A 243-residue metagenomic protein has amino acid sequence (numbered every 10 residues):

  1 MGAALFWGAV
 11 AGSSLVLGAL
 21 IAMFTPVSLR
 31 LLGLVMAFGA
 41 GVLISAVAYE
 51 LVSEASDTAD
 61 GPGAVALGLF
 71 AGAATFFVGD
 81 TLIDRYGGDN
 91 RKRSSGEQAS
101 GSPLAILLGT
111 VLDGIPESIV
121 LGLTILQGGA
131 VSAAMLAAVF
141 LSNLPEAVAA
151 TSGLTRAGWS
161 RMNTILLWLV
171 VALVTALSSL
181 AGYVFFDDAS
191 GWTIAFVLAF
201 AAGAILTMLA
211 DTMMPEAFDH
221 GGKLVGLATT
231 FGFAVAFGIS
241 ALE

Functional and structural regions predicted by a protein language model:
M1-E243: Intrinsically disordered, metal-sensing/regulatory segments
